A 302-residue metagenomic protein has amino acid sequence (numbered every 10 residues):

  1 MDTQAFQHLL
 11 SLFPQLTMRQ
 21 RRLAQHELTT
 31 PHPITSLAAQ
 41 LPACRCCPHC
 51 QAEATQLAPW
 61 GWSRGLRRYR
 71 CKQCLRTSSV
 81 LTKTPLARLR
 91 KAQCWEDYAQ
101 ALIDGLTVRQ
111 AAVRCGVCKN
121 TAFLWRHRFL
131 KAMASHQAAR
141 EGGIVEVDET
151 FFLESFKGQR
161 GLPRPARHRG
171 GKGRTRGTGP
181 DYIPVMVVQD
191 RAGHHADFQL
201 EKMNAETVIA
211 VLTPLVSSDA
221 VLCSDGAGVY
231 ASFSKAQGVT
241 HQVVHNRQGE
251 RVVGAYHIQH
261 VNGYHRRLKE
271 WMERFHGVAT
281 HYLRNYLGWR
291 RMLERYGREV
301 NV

Functional and structural regions predicted by a protein language model:
M1-V302: Residue-level recognition of single "structural anchor" positions that define or cap local secondary structure
